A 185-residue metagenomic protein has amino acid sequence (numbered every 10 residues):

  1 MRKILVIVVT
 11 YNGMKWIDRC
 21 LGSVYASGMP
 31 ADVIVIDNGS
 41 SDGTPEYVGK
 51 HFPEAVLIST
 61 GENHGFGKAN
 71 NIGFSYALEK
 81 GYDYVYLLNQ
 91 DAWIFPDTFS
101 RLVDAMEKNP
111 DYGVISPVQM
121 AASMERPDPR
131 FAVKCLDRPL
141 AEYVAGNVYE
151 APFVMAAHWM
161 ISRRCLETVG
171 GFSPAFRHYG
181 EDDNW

Functional and structural regions predicted by a protein language model:
K3-L5, D32, N184: Cell-envelope/extracellular polymer assembly enzymes that use nucleotide-activated donors
G22-A31: Short, acidic, metal-binding catalytic loop of nucleotide-sugar glycosyltransferases
S23, D37-E46, E62: A conserved acidic beta->alpha catalytic loop
T60-K80: Glycine-rich, basic loop-to-helix element that forms the pyrophosphate-binding segment of sugar-nucleotide handling
Y82-W93: Short beta-strand-to-loop acidic/aromatic patch adjacent to the donor-nucleotide binding site
F95-P129: Conserved donor NDP-sugar-binding/catalytic core segment of glycosyltransferases
P117, A132-P152: Short, flexible, basic/aromatic active-site loop/helix in glycosyltransferases
F153, W159-I161, C165-G170, A175-W185: A short, conserved alpha-helix in the catalytic core of glycosyltransferases
